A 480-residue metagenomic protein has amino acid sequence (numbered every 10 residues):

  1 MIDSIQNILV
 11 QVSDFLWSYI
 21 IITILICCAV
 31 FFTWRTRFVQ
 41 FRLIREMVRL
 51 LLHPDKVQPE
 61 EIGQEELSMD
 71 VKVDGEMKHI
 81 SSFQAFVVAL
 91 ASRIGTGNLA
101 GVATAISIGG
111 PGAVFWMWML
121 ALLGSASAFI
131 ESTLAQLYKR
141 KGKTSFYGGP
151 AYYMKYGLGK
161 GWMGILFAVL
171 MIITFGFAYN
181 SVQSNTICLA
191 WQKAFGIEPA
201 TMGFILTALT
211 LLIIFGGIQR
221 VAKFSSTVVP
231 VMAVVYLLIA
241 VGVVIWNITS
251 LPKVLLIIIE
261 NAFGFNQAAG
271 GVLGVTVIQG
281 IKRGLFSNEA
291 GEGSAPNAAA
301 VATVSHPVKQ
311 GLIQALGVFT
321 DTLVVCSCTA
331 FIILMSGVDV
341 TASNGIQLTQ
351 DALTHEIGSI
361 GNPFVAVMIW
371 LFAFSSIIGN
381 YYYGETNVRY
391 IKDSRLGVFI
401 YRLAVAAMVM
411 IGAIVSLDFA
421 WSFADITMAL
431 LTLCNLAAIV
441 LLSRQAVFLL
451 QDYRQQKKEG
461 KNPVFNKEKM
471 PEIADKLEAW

Functional and structural regions predicted by a protein language model:
M1-A89, T96, S107-G112, L441-W480: N-terminal alpha-helical transmembrane segments of multi-pass membrane transport and channel/translocase proteins
S4-I5, R35-Q40, G97-V102, G176-I187 (+5 more regions): Transmembrane helix-loop junctions in multi-pass membrane proteins
S13-H53, A105-T144, T320-C326, N362 (+1 more regions): Extracellular loop-to-transmembrane helix junctions
I22-C27, G164-I172, K193-I218, V235 (+2 more regions): Transmembrane alpha-helical segments of multi-pass small-molecule transport proteins
I24-F31, T36-V48, N185-W191, E198-N247 (+2 more regions): Membrane-interface loop-to-helix entry segments
F32, L120-T144, P150-A151, K155-N185 (+2 more regions): Helix-loop-helix module between adjacent transmembrane segments
E61-I106, L134-L137, K143-A151, K155 (+1 more regions): Alpha-helical membrane segments and immediately flanking helix-loop junctions that form or couple to the substrate/ion
F129-K139, K143, I239-I257, F265-Q267 (+3 more regions): Extracellular/periplasmic helix-exit of transmembrane alpha-helices
